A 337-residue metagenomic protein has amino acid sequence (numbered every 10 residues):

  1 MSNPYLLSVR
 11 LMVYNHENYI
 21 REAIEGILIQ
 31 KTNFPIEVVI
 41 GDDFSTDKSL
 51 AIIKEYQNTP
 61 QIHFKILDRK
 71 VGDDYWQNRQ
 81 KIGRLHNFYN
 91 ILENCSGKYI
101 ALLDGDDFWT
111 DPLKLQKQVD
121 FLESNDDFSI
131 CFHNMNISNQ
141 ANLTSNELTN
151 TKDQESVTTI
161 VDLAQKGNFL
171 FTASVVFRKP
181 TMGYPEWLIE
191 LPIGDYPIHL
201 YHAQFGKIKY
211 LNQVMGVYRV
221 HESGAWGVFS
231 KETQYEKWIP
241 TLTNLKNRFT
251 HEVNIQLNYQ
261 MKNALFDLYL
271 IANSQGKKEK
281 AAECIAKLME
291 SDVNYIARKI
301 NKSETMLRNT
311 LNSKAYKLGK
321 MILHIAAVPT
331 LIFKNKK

Functional and structural regions predicted by a protein language model:
Y5-S8, E37, P197: Cell-envelope/extracellular polymer assembly enzymes that use nucleotide-activated donors
E25-P35: Short, acidic, metal-binding catalytic loop of nucleotide-sugar glycosyltransferases
D42-A51, V71-G72: A conserved acidic beta->alpha catalytic loop
K70-C95, K117: Glycine-rich, basic loop-to-helix element that forms the pyrophosphate-binding segment of sugar-nucleotide handling
E93, H133, T151-Q234, W238-T241: Conserved nucleotide-sugar donor-binding catalytic segment
I100: Short aromatic/hydrophobic "clamp" motif used to bind/position activated sugar donors
L113-N146: Conserved donor NDP-sugar-binding/catalytic core segment of glycosyltransferases
S274-K337: Boundary detector for helix-to-coil junctions that initiate low-complexity/charged tails
